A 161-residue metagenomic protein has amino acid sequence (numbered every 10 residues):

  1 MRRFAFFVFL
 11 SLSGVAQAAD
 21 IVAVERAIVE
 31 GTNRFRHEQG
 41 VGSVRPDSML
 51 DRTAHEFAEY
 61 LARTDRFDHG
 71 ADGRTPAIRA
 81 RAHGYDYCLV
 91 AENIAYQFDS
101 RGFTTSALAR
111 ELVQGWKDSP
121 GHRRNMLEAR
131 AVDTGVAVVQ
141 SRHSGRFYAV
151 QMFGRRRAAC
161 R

Functional and structural regions predicted by a protein language model:
F4-S13: Sec-dependent N-terminal signal peptides
V8, S48, V138: Residues that line or immediately flank small-molecule/substrate-binding pockets and catalytic motifs
G14-A18: Sec/Tat signal peptide C-region and signal peptidase I cleavage site
A19-H83, A129, D133-G135: Short, well-ordered surface patches within globular domains
A77-R157: A well-ordered secondary-structure block
C160-R161: Short, solvent-exposed mixed-charge patches
